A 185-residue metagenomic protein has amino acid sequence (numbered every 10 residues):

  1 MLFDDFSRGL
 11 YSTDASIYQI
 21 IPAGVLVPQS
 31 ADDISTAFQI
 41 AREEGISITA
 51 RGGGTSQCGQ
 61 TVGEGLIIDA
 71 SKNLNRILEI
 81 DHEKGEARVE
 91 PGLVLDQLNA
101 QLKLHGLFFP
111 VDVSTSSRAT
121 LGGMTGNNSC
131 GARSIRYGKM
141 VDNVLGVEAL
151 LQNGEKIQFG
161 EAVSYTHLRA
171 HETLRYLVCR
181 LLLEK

Functional and structural regions predicted by a protein language model:
M1-L10: Conserved oxyanion/phosphate-binding beta-strand-loop segments in alpha/beta enzyme cores
A15-S16, Q57-V62, G138: Short glycine-biased active-site loop of nucleotidyltransferases that positions the nucleotide triphosphate and helps
S16-I48, I68-V113, T125, S129-Y165: N-terminal glycine-rich flavin-associated loop
R51: Conserved PLP cofactor-binding pocket of PLP-dependent enzymes
R118-G122: Beta-rich nucleic-acid/ligand-interaction surfaces
T166-T173, L177, K185: Conserved small/polar residues in nucleotide/adenosyl-binding loops
